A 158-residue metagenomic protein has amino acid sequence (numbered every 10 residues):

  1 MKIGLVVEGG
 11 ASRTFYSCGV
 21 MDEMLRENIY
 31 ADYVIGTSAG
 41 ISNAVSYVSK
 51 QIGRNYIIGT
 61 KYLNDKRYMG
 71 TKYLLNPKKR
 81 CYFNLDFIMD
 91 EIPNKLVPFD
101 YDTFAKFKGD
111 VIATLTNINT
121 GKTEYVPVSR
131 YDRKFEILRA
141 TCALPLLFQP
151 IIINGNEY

Functional and structural regions predicted by a protein language model:
M1-T37, V45-Y158: Patatin-like phospholipase
